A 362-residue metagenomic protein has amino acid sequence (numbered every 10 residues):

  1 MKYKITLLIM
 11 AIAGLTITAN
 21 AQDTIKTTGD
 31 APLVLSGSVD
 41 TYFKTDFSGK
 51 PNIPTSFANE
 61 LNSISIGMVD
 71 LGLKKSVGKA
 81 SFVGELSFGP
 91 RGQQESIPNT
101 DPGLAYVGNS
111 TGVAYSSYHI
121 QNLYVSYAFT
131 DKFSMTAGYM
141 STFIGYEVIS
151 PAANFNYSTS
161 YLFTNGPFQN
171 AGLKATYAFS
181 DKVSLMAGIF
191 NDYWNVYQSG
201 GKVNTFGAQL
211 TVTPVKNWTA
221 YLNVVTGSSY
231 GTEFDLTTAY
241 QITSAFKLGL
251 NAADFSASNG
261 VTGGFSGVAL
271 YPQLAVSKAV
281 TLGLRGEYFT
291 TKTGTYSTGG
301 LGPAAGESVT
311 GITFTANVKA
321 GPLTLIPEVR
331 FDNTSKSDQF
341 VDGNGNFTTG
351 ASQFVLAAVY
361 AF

Functional and structural regions predicted by a protein language model:
M1-T28: Cleavable N-terminal export/targeting peptides
T27-K50: Transmembrane beta-strand segments of Gram-negative outer membrane beta-barrel proteins
D30, S76-G78, T130-K132, T142 (+6 more regions): Outer-membrane beta-barrel channels and translocator barrels
V34-S38, V83-G89, T136-G138, G188 (+3 more regions): Outer-envelope exported proteins of Gram-negative bacteria
G37, T41, I66-K75, N122-Y127 (+9 more regions): Residues on the lipid-exposed face of transmembrane beta-strands in outer-membrane beta-barrel proteins
Y42, F47-I64, Q93-N122, F129-V212 (+3 more regions): Surface-exposed coil loops of outer-membrane beta-barrel proteins
T55-A58, G92-E95, P102-S116, N217-F362: Outer-membrane beta-barrel pore domains
N59-R91, L270: Glycine- and aromatic-enriched membrane insertion/assembly motifs of diderm outer-membrane and organelle channel
